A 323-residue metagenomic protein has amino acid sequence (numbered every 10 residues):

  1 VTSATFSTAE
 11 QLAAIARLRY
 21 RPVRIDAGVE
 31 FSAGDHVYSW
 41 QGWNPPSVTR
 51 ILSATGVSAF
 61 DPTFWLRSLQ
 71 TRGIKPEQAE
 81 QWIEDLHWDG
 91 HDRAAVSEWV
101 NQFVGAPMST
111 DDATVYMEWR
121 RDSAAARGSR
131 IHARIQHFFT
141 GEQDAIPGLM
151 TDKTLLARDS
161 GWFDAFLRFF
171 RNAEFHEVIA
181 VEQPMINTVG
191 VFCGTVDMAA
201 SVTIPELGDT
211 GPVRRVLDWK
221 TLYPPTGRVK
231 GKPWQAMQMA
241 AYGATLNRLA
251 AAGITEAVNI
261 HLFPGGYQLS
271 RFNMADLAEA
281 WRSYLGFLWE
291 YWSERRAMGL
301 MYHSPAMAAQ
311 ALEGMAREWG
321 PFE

Functional and structural regions predicted by a protein language model:
V1, G161, G253, S304-M307 (+1 more regions): Generic signature of intrinsically disordered, low-complexity, basic-rich segments and short cationic peptides
V1-C193, W319: Metal-dependent nuclease catalytic cores that hydrolyze phosphodiester bonds in DNA/RNA, characterized by
V1-S3, L207-T210, P321-E323: Short intrinsically disordered terminal tails
T151-L155, L262, L277, M301-S304 (+1 more regions): Solvent-exposed, non-transmembrane amphipathic alpha-helical segments
L167-R168, N172, Q268-L277, G314-E323: Short, charged low-complexity intrinsically disordered segments located at boundaries of structured domains
A180-M298: Mg2+/Mn2+-dependent nuclease catalytic core
F287-E323: Charged phosphate-binding loop/patch that engages nucleotide di/tri-phosphates or the phosphate backbone of nucleic
